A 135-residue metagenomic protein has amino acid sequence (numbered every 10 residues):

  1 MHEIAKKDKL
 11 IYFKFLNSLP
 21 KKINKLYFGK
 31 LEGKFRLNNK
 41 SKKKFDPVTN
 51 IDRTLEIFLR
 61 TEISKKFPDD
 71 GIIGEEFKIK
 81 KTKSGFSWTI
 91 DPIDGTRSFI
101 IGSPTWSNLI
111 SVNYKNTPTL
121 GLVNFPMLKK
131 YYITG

Functional and structural regions predicted by a protein language model:
M1-I93: N-terminal subdomain of lithium-sensitive/metallo-dependent phosphomonoesterases centered on the IMPase/IPPase/PAP
T82-G135: DPxDG-like acidic metal-binding loop motif
